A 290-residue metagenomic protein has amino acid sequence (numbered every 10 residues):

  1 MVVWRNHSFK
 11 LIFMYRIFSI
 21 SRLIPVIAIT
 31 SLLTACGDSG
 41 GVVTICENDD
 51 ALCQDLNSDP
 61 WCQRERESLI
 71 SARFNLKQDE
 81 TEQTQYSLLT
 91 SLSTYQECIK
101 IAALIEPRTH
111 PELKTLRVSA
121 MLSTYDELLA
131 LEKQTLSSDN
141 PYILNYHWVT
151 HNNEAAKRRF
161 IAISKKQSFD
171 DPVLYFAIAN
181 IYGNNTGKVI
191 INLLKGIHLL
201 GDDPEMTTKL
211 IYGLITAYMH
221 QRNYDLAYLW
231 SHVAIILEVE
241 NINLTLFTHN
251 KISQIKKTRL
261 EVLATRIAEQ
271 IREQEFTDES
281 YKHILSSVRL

Functional and structural regions predicted by a protein language model:
W4-I24: Bacterial N-terminal signal peptides that target proteins for export
L32-A35: C-terminal motif of bacterial Sec signal peptides marking the signal peptidase cleavage site
G40-I143: N-terminal Sec/ER secretory leader and immediately downstream segment of secreted/extracellular precursors
N140-H220: Alpha-helical adaptor scaffolds
D171-L174, G201-L210, I236-T248, E275-D278: Boundary/linker segments of alpha-helical solenoid repeat arrays
I190-I191, D225-Y228, I242-T245, K257-E261 (+1 more regions): Conserved positions within tetratricopeptide repeat
R222-E240, T265-R272: TPR/TPR-like (Sel1-like) alpha-helical repeat modules
L246-L290: Terminal, low-structured helical/coil segments at or just beyond the last alpha-helical repeat
